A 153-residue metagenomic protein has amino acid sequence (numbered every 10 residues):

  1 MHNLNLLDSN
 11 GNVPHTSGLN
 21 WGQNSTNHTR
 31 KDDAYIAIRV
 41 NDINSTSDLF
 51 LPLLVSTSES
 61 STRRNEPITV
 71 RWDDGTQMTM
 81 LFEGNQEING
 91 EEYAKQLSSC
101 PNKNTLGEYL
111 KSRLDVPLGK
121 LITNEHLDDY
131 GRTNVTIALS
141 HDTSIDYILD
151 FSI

Functional and structural regions predicted by a protein language model:
H2-N134: Polyanion-binding interface signature
L121-I153: Hydrophobic, glycine-enriched assembly/anchoring segments
